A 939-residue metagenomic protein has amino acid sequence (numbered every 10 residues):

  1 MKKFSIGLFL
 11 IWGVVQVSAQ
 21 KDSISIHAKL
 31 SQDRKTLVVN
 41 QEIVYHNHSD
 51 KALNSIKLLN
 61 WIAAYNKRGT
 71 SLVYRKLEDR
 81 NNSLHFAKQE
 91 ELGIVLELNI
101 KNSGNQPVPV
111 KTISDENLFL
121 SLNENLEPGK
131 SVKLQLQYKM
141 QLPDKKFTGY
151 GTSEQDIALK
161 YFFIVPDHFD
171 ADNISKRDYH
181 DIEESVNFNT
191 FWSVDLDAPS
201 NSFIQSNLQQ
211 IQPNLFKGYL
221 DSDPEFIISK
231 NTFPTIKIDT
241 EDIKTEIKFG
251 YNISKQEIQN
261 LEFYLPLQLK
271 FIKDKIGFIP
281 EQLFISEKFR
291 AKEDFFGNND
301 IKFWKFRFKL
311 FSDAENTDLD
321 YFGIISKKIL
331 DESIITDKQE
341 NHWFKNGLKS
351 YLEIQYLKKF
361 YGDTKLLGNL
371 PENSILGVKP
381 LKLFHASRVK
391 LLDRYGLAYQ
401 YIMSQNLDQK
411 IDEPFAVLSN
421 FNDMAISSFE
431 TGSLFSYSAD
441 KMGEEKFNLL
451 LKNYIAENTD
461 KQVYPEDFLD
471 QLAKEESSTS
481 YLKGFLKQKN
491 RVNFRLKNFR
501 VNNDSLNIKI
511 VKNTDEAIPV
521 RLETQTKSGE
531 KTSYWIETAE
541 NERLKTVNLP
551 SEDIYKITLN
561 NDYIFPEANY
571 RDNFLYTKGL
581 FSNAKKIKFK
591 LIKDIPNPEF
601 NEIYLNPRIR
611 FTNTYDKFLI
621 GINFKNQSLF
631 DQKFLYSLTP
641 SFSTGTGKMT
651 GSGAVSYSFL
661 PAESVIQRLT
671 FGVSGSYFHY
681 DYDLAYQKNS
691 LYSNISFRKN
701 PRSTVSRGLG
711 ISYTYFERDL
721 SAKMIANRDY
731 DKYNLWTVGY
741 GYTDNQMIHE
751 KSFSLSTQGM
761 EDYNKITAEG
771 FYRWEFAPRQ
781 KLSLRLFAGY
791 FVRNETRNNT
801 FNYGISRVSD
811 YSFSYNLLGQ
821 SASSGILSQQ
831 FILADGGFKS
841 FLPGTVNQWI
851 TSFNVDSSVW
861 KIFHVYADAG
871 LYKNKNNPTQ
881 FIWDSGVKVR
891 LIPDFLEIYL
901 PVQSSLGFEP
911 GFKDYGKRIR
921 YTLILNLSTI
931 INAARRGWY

Functional and structural regions predicted by a protein language model:
R80-N99, K111, L134-S229: Extended, low-hydrophobicity, Ser/Thr/Pro/Gly-biased non-transmembrane segments
V194, I236-L357, E567: Juxtacatalytic substrate-recognition/specificity segment
Q205, L283-F284, F447, S478-Y481 (+1 more regions): Beta-strand-rich binding/interaction modules
P280, E413-R500: Amphipathic alpha-helical substructures
N346-S433: Acidic/His/Gly-enriched intrinsically disordered linker/tail segments that often contain short helix/coil "MoRF-like"
V520, S528, T532, I536-T538 (+6 more regions): Outer-membrane beta-barrel initiation region
R668-D681, N694, Y733-S858, Y939: C-terminal outer-membrane beta-barrel translocator/porin domains of Gram-negative envelope proteins and their
V889, P893-F895, G916-Y939: Outer-membrane beta-barrel "beta-signal"
